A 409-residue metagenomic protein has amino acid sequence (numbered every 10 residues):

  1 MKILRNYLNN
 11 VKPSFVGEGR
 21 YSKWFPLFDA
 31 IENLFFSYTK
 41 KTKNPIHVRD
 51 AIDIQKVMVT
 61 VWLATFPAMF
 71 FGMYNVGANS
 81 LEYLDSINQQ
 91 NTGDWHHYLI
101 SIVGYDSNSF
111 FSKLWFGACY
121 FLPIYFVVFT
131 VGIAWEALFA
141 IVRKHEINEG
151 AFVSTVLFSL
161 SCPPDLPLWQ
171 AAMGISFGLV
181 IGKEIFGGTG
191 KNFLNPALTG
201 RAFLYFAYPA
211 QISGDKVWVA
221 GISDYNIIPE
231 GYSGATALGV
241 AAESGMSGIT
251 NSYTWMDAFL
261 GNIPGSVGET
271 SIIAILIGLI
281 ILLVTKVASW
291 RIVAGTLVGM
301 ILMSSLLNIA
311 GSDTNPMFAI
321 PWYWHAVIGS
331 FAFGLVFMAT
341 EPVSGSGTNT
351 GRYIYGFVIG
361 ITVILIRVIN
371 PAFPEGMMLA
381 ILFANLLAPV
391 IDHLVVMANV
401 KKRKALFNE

Functional and structural regions predicted by a protein language model:
M1-F121, Y125: N-terminal signal-anchor module of multipass membrane proteins
M58-M69, L122-V131, G268-V284: Hydrophobic alpha-helical transmembrane segments
L114-V128, D165-G174, G261-I272, F318-F331: Structural signature of hydrophobic alpha-helical transmembrane segments
I124-L138, T155, I175-K183: Central hydrophobic cores of alpha-helical transmembrane segments in multi-pass inner-membrane proteins across all
E146-I227: Membrane-interface helix-loop-helix junctions at boundaries between adjacent transmembrane segments
A172, F193-L198, W322-S330, R352 (+1 more regions): Loop-to-transmembrane alpha-helix initiation sites
G190-L276: Long hydrophobic alpha-helical segments that form multi-pass transmembrane helix bundles in integral membrane proteins
V293-N349: A beta-strand-loop signature enriched in Asp, Gly, Thr, and Trp that corresponds to the sialidase/neuraminidase Asp-box
